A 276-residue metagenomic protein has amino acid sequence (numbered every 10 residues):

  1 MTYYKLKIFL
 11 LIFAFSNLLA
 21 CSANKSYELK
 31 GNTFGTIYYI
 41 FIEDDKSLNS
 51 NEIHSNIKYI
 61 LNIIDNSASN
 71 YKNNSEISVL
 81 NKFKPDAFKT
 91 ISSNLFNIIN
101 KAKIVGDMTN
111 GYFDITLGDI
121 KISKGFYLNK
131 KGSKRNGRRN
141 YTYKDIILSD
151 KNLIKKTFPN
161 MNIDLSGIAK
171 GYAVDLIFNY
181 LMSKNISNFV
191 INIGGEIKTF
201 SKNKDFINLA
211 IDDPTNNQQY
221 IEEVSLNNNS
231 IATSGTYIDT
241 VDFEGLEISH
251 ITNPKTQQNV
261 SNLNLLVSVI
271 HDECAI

Functional and structural regions predicted by a protein language model:
T2-F9, L19-I276: Mature catalytic core of soluble alpha/beta enzymes
